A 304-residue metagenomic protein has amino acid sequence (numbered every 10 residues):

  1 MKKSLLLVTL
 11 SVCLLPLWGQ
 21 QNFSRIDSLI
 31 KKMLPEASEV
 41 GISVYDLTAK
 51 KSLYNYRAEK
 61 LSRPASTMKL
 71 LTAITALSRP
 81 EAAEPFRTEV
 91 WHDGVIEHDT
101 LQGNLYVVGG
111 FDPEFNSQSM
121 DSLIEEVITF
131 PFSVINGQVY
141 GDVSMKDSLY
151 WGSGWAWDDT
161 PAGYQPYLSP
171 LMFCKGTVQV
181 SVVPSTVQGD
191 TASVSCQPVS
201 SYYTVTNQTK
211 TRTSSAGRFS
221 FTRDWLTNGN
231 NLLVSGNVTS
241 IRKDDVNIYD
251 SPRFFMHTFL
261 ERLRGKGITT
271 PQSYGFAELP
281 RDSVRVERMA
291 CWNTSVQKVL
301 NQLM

Functional and structural regions predicted by a protein language model:
M1-R25: Bacterial Sec-dependent N-terminal signal peptides
Q20-K60, A82, D121, E125-F130: Beta-lactamase-like hydrolase cores
S28, R79-M304: Conserved serine DD-peptidase/penicillin-binding transpeptidase domain and beta-lactam-recognizing active-site
E39-G41, T67, R87, N104: A common structural microfeature
Y45-L47, N55-E59, A65, D93 (+2 more regions): Acidic/polar N-terminal loop/beta-strand segments that form early-domain functional surfaces
T48, L71, H257: Short alpha-helical basic/polar micro-motif
N55-T75, R79: Short active-site loop at a secondary-structure junction that contains or immediately precedes the catalytic residue(s)
